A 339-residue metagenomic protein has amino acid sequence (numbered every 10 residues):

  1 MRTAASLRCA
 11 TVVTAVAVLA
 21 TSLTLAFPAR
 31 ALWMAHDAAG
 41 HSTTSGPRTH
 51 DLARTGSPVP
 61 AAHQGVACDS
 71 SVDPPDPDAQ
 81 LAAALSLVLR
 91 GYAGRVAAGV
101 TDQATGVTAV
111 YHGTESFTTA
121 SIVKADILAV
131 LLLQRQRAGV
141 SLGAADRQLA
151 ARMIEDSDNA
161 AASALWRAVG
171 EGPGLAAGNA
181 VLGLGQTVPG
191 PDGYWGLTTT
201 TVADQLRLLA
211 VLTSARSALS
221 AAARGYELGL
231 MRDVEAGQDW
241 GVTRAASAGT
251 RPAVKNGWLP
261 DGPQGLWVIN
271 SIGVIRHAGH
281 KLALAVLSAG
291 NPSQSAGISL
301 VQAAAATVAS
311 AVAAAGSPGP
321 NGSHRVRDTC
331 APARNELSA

Functional and structural regions predicted by a protein language model:
R2-V96, T101-Q103, R167-A339: Penicillin-recognizing serine hydrolase domain
S57-S71, V107-H112, L128-L131, E155-N159: Acidic/histidine-rich, surface-exposed loop or edge segments in extracytoplasmic proteins
A97-T101, V110-L128, D146, A164-L165 (+1 more regions): Hydrophobic alpha-helical segments that drive targeting, anchoring, or assembly
G106, S116-V140, M153, L284: Active-site SXXK
F117-T118, V140-Q148, D156, P263 (+2 more regions): Residues at secondary-structure transition points
I122-A125, E155, N159, T199-L206: Short alpha-helical patches at coil-to-helix transitions and adjacent helical residues in well-structured domains
R135-G185, T201: Conserved catalytic neighborhood of penicillin-recognizing serine enzymes
